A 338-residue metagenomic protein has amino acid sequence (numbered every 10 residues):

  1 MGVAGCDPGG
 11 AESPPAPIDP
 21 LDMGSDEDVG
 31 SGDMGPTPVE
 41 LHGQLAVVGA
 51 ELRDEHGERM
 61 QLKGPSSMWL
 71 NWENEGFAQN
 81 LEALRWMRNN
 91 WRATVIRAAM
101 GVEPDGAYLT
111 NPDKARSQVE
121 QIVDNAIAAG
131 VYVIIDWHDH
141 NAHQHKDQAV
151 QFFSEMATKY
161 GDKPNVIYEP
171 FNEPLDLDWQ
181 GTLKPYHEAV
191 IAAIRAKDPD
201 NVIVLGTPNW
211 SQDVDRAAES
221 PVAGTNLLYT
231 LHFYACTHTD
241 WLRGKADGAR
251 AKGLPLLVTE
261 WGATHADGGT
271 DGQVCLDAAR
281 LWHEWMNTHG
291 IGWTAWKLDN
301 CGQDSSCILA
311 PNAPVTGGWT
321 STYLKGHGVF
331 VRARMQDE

Functional and structural regions predicted by a protein language model:
M1-T37: Ser/Thr-rich, Pro/Gly/Ala-heavy low-complexity intrinsically disordered linkers and tails of secreted extracellular
E12-P14, W72, I167: Cys/His-rich zinc-coordinating "finger/knuckle" motifs
D22-V95, G318, L324, V329-D337: N-terminal carbohydrate-binding accessory modules
G43-L45, W69, G76, T94 (+6 more regions): Extracellular glycoside hydrolase catalytic/binding regions
D54, D136, E260: Acidic active-site catalytic centers that drive phospho-/nucleotidyl reactions and related ester hydrolyses
E55, W86, D124, D247 (+1 more regions): Surface-exposed charge patches
N74, L84-Y160, P164-D176: Substrate-binding cleft and catalytic face of glycoside hydrolase catalytic domains, especially the flexible beta-alpha
